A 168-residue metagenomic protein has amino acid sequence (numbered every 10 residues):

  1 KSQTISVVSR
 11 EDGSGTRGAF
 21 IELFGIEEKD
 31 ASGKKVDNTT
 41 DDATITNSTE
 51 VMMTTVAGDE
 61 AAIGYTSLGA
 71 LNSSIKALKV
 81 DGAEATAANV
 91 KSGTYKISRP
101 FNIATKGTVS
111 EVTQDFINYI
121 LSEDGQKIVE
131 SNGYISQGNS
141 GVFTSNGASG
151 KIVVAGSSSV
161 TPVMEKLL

Functional and structural regions predicted by a protein language model:
K1-L168: Exported/periplasmic ABC-transporter solute-binding proteins
